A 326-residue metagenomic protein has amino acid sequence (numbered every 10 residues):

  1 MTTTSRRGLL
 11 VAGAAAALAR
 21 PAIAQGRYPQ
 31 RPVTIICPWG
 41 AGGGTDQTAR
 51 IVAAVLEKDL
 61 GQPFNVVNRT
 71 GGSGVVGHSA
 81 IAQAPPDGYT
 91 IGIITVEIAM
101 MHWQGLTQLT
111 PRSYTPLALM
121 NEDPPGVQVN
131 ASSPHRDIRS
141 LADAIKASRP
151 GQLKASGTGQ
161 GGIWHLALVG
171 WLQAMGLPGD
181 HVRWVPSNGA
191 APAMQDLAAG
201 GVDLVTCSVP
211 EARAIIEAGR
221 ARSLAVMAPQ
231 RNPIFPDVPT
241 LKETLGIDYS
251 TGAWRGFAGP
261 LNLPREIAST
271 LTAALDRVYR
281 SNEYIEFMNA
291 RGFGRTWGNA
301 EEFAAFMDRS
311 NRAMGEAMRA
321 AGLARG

Functional and structural regions predicted by a protein language model:
T2, G8-A24: N-terminal export signals
A24-R112, L177-D203, W297, L323-G326: N-terminal (or domain-start) structured segment
Q30-P32, R265-G326: An extracytoplasmic/periplasmic, membrane-proximal ligand-sensing/linker region
V33-I35, G42, A49, V66 (+13 more regions): Residue-level signal for nonpolar/aromatic packing positions in well-ordered secondary structure
A53, E57, G61, A82-P86 (+11 more regions): Sec-exported extracytoplasmic/periplasmic mature domains
Q83-Y89, W103-P192, L241, W254-F287: Hinge/capping helix and adjacent helix->loop/strand transition within the periplasmic-binding protein
V96-L106, H165, V169-G176, A199 (+1 more regions): A ligand-binding cleft/hinge motif common to bilobed small-molecule-binding domains
E122, E211-R280, R309-R312, A317: C-terminal lobe and pocket-closing loops of periplasmic/extracytoplasmic Venus-flytrap solute-binding proteins
